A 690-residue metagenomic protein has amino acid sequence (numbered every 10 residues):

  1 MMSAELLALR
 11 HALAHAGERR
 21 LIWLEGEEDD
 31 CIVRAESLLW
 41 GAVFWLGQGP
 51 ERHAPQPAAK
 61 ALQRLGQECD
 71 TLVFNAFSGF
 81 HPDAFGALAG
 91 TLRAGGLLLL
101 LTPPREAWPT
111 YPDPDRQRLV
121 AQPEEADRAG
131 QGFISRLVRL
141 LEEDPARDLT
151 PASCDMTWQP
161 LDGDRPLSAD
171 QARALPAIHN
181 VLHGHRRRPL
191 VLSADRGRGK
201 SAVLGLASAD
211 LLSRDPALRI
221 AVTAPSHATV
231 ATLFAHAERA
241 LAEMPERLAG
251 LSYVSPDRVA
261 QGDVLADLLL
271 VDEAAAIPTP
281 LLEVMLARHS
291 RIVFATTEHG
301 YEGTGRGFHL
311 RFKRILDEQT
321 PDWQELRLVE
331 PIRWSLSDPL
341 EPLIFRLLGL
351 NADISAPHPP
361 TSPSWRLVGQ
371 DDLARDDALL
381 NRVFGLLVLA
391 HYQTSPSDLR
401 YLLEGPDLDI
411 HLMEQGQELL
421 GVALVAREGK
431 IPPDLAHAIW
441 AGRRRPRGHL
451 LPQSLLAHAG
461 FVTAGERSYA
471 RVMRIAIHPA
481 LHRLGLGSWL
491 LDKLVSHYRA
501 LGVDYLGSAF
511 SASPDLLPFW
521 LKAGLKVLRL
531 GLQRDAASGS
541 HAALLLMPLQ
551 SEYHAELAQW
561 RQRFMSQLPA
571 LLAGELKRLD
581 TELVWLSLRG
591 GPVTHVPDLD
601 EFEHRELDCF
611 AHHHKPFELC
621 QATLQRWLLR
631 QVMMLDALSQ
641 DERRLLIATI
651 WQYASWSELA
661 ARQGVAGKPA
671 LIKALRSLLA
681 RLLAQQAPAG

Functional and structural regions predicted by a protein language model:
M2-L9, G163-R188: N-terminal pre-P-loop "Q-motif" helix
R20-E27, E36-Q48, V191-S193, L218-V230: Conserved RecA-like ASCE P-loop NTPase motor core of nucleic-acid helicases/translocases
I32, K200-S201: Conserved lysine of the Walker
H53-A87, A249-A287: Conserved RecA-like ASCE ATPase "motif II neighborhood" in helicase/translocase motors
A89-D155, L204, A221-A235, P256-V259 (+1 more regions): ASCE P-loop NTPase helicase motor core
V203, A207, L490: Hydrophobic positions on the alpha1 helix immediately C-terminal to the Walker A/P-loop
V254-A260, L268, P280-L281, A287-Y392 (+2 more regions): Terminal substrate-recognition subdomain of acyl/acetyltransferases
D407-V425, P433-D434: Conserved beta-hairpin
